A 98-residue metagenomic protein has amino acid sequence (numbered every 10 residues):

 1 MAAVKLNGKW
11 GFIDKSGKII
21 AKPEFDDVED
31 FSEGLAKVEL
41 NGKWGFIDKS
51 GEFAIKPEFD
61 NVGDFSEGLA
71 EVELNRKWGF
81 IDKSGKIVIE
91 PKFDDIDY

Functional and structural regions predicted by a protein language model:
M1-Y98: Residue-level detector of conserved, function-critical positions
